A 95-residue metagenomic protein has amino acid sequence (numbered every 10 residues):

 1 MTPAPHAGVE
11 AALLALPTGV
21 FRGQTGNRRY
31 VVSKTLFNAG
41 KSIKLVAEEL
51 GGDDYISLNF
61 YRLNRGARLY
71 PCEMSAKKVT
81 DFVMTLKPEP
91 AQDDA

Functional and structural regions predicted by a protein language model:
M1-S33: Negatively charged, low-complexity tracts enriched in Asp/Glu with abundant Ser/Thr
P17, S75-A76, K87: Residues that cap or delimit alpha-helices
L36-T80: Acidic, aromatic-enriched beta-alpha/helix-loop junctions
V83-P90: Long, highly charged low-complexity segments enriched in Glu/Asp and Lys/Arg with interspersed Ser/Thr
Q92-A95: Polar/charged low-complexity regulatory segments
